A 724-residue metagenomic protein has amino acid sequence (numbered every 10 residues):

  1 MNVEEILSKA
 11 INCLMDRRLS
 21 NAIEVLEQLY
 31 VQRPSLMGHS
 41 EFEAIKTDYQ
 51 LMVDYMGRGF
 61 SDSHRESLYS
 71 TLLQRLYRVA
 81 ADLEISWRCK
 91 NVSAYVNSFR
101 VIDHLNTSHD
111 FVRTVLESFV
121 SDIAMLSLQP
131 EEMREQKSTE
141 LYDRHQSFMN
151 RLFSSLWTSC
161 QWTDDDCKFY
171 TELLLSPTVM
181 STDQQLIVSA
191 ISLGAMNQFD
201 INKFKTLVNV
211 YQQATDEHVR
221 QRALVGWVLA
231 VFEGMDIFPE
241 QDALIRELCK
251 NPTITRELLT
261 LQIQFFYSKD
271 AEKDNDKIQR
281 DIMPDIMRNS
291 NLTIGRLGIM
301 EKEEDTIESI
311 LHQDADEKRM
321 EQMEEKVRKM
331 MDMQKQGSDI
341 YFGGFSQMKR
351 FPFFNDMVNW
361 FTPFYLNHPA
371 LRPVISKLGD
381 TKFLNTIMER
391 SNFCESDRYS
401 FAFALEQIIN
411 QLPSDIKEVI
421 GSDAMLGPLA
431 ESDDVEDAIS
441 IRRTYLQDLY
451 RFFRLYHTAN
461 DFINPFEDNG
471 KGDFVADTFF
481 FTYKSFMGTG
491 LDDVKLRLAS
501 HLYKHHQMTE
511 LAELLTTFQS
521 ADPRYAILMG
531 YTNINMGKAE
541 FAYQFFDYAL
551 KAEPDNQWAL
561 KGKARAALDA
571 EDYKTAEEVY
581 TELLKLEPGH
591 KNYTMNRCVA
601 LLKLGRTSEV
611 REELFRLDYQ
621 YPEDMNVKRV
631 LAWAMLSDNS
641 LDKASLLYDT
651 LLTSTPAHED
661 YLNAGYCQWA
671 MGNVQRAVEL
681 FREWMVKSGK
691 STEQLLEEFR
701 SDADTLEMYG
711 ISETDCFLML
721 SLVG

Functional and structural regions predicted by a protein language model:
P34, S520, P554, P588 (+3 more regions): Short coil turns that delineate tetratricopeptide repeat
Y365-R565: Alpha-solenoid helical-repeat scaffolds
V494, Y525, A559, Y593 (+3 more regions): TPR alpha-solenoid repeat register
